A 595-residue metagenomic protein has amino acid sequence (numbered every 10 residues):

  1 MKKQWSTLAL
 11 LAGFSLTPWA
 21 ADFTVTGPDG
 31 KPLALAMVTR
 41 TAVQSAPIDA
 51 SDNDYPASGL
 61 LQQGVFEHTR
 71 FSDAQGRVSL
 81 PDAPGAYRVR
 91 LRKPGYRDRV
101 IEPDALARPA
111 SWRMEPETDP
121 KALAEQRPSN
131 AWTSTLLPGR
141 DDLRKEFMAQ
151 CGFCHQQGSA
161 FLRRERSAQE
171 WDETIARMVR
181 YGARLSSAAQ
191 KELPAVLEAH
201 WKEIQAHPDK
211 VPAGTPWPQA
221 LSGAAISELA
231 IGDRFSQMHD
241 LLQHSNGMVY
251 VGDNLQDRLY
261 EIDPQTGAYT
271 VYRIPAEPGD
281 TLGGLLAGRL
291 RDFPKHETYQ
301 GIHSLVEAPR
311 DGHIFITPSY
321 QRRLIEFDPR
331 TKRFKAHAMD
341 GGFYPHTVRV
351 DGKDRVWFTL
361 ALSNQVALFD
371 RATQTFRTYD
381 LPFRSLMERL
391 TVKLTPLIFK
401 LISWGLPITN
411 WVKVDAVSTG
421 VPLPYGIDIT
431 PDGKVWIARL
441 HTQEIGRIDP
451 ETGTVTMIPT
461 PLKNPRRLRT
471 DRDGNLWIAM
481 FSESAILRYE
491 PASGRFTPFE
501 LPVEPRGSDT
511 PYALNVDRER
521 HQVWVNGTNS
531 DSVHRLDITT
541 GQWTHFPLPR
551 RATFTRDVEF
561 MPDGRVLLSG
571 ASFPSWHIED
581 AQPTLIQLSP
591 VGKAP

Functional and structural regions predicted by a protein language model:
A21-A34, D52: Structural motif
S45-P81: Short, acidic Ser/Thr/Gly-rich low-complexity loop/linker segments typical of extracellular and cell-surface proteins
V65, R88-P103: A short, solvent-exposed loop/turn motif at the edges and junctions of modular extracellular/periplasmic domains
F147-G158, L193: The canonical Cys-X-X-Cys-His
R234-S245, P278-P309, G341-K353, S385-P431 (+3 more regions): Beta-rich, blade/repeat-based domains predominating in secreted/periplasmic proteins but also intracellular
V249-L255, T298-Q300, A308, I314-Y320 (+6 more regions): Conserved beta-strand positions in repeat-built beta-propeller and related beta-rich domains
D263-G267, D328-K332, D370-Q374, D449-G453 (+3 more regions): Short loop/turn segments that connect beta-strands within beta-propeller blades
L548, T555-P595: Blade-level signature of beta-propeller repeat domains, shared across WD40, Kelch, NHL, RCC1 and BNR/Asp-box propellers
